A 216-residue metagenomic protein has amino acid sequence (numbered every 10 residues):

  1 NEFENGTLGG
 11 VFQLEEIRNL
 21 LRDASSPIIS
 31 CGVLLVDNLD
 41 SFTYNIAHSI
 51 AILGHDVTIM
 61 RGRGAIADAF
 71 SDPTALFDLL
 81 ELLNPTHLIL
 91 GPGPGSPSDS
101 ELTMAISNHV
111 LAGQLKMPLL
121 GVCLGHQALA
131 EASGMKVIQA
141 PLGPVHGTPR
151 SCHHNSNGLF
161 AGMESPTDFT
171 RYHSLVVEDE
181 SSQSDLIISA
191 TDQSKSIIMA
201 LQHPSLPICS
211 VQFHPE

Functional and structural regions predicted by a protein language model:
N1-N45, I52, E81, P215-E216: RNA-binding accessory domains that recognize and position tRNA/RNA substrates
G32-V33, D56, P118, D168: Residues that mark the start of a beta-strand
A51, F77, E81-D168: Cysteine-nucleophile active-site neighborhood
D56-G64: A short beta-strand-loop structural module common to alpha/beta enzyme folds
C123, H173, H214: Active-site glycine-centered loops adjacent to acidic/histidine catalytic or metal-binding residues that shape
S156-L206: Catalytic beta-strand/loop cores that center a nucleophilic Ser/Cys/Thr and support acyl-enzyme chemistry
P207-V211: Catalytic His-Asp charge-relay segment
